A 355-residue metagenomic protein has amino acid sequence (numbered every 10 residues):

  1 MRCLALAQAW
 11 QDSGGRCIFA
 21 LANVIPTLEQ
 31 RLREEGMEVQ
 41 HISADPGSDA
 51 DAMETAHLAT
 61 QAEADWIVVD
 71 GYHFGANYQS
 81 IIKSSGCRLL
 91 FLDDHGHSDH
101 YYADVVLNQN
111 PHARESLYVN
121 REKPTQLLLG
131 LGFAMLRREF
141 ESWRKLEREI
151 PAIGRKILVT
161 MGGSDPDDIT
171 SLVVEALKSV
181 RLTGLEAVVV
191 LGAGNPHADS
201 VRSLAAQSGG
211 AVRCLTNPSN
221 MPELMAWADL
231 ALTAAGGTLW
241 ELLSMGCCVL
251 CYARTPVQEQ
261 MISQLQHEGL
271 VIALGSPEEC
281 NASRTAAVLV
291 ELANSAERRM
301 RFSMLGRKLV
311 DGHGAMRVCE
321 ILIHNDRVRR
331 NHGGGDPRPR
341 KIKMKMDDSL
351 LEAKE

Functional and structural regions predicted by a protein language model:
L6-Q11, A22-E122, L127: Active-site and donor-binding regions of nucleotide-sugar-utilizing enzymes
L21, A231-T233, C248-V257: Short hydrophobic beta-strand element within catalytic cores of glycosyltransferases and related nucleotide-activated
H100-D168, G194-D199: A nucleotide-sugar donor-handling region in carbohydrate enzymes
R144-A228: Donor-nucleotide binding loops and adjacent catalytic segments primarily of GT-B fold Leloir glycosyltransferases
A226-G237: Acidic donor-binding loop of glycosyltransferase active sites
V257-V288: Change "using UDP/GDP/dTDP sugars" to "using nucleotide sugars
E291, R298-G312: A short, well-ordered alpha-helix in the C-terminal region of glycosyltransferases
D311-K343, E352-E355: C-terminal alpha-helical cap of glycosyltransferases
